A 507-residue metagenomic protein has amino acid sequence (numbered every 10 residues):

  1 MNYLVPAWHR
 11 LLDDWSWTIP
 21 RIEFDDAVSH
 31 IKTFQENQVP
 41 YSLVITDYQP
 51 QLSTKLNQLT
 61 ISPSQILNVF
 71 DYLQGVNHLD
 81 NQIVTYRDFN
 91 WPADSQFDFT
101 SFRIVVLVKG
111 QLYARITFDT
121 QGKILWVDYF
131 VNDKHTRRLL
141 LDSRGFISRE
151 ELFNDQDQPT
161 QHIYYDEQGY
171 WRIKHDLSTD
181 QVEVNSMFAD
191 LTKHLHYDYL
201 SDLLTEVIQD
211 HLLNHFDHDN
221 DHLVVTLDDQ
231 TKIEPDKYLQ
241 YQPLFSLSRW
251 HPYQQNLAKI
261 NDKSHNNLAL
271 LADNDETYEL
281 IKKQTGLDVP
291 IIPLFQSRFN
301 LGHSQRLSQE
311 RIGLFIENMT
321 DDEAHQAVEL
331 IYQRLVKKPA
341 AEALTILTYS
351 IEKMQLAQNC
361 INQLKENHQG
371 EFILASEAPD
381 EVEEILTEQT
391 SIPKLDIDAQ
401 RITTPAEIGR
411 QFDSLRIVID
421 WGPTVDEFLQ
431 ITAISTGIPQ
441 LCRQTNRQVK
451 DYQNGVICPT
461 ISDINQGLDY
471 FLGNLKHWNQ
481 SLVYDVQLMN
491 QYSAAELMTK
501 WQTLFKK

Functional and structural regions predicted by a protein language model:
M1-H218: Long terminal accessory regions outside catalytic cores
H211-D217, Y238-Q242, L247-L270: Membrane-proximal helix-turn-helix segments that form the acceptor-binding/catalytic region of lipid-linked
K263-V289: A short, active-site helix/loop in glycosyltransferases that binds the activated sugar's phosphate group
L294-E381: Conserved catalytic-core segment of nucleotide-activated headgroup transferases in glycan assembly
I385-L429: Donor nucleotide-activated moiety binding/catalytic core segment of transferases that use nucleotide-activated donors
S414, V418-N479: Catalytic binding pocket for nucleotide-activated donors in carbohydrate/polymer assembly enzymes
H477-Q491: A short, well-ordered alpha-helix in the C-terminal region of glycosyltransferases
Q491-K507: C-terminal alpha-helical cap of glycosyltransferases
